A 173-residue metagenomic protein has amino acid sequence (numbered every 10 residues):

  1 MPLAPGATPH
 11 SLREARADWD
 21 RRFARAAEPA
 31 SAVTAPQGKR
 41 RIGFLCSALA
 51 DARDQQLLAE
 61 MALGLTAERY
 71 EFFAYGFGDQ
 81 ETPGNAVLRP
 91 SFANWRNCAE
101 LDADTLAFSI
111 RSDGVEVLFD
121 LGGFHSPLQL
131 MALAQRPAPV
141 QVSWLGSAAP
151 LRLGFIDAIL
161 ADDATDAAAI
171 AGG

Functional and structural regions predicted by a protein language model:
M1-G173: Alpha-helical solenoid repeat scaffolds of the TPR/TPR-like class and their adjacent stem/linker regions that mediate
